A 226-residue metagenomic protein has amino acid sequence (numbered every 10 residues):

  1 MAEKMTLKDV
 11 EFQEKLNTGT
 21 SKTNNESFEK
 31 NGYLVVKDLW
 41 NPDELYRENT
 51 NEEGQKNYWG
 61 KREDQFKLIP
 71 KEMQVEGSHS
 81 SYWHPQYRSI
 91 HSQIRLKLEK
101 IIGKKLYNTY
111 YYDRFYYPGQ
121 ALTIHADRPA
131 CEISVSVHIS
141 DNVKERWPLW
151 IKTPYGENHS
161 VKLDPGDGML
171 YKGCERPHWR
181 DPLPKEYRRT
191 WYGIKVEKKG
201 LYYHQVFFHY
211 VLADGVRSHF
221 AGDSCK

Functional and structural regions predicted by a protein language model:
M1-I102: Non-heme Fe(II)/2-oxoglutarate
S27-K30, Y107, Y202: A short, polar/charged loop/turn motif at coil->beta-strand junctions and beta-hairpin connectors
V35-K37, Y107-T109, L170-Y171, F207: A structural signal for short, well-ordered beta-strand segments and their strand-loop junctions that often border
Q74, S80, H91-P148: Conserved double-stranded beta-helix
P118-R176, G193, G200-V206, V211-C225: Catalytic core of non-heme Fe(II) oxygenases with the double-stranded beta-helix
P177-E186: Short, Lys/Arg- and Gly-enriched loop/turn segments at beta-strand edges
L183, K195-K198: Active-site loop architecture of trypsin-fold serine endopeptidases
Y187-K195: Intrinsically disordered, low-complexity domain-flanking/linker segments in eukaryotic proteins, enriched
